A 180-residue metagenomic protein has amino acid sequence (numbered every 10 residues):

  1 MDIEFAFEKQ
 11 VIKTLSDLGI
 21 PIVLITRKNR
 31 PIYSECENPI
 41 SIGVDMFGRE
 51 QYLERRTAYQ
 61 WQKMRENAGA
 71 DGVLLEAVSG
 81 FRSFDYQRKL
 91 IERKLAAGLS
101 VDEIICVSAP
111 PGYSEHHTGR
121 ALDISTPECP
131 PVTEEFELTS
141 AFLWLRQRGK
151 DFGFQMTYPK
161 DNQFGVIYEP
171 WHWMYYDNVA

Functional and structural regions predicted by a protein language model:
M1-G80, F84-A180: Extracytoplasmic cell-surface/polysaccharide-interacting catalytic and binding patches
